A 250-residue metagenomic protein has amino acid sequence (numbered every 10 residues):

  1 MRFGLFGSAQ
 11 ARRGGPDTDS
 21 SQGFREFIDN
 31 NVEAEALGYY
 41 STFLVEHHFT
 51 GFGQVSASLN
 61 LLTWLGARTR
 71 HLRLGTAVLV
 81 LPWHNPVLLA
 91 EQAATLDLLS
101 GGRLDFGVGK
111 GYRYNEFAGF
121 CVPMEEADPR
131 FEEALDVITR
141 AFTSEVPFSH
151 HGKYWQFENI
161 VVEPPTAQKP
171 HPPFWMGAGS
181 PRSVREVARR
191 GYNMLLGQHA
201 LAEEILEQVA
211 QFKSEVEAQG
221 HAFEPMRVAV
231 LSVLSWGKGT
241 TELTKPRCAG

Functional and structural regions predicted by a protein language model:
M1-L74, K169-P172: N-terminal beta1-alpha1-beta2 module of alpha/beta enzyme domains
R2-S20, W83-S149, M194-L195, A200-A202: Flexible, glycine-rich active-site loops centered on histidine and acidic residues that chelate a metal or position
F3, A34, G38, E46 (+8 more regions): Conserved, mostly hydrophobic/aromatic
F3-G7, T42-L44, L74-A77, L104-V108 (+3 more regions): Hydrophobic faces of well-ordered beta-strands that scaffold small-molecule active sites in alpha/beta enzyme cores
L5-G7, E125-V162, E203-G250: An alpha-helical appendage that flanks or caps ligand/catalytic pockets
A9-R25, A77-V87, E125, Q168-G179 (+1 more regions): Active-site mouth loops of central-metabolism enzymes
S21-E33, L89-Q92, A178-R185: Short, acidic/polar
E35-A36, L62-H71, A93, D97-L104 (+2 more regions): Acidic (Asp/Glu)-rich catalytic clusters
